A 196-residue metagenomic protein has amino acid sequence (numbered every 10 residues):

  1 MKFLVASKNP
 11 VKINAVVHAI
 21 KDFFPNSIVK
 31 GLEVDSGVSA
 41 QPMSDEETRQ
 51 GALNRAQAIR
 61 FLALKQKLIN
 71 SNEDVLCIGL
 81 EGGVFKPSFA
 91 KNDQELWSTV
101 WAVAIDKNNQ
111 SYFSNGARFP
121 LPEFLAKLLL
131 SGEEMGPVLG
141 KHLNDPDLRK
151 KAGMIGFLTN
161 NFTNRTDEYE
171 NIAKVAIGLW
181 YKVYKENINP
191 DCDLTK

Functional and structural regions predicted by a protein language model:
M1-N72: N-terminal polybasic phosphate/anion-binding patch
Q41-K196: Anionic-ligand binding patches
